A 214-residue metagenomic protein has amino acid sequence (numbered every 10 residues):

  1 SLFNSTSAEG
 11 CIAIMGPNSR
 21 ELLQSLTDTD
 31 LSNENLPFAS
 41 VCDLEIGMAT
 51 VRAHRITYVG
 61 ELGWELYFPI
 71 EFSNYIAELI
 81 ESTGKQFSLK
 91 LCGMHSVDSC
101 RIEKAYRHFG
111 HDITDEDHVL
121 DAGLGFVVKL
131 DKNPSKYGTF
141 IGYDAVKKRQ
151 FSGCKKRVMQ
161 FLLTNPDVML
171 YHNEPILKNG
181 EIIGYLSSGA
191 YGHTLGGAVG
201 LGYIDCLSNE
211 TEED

Functional and structural regions predicted by a protein language model:
S1-D214: Conserved, structured C-terminal
